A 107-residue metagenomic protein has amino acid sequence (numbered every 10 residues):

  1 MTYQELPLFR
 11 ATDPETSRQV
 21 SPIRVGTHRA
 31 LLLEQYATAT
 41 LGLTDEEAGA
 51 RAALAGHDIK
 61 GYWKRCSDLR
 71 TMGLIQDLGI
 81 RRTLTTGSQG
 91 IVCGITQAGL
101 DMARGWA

Functional and structural regions predicted by a protein language model:
T2-Q35: Short alpha-helical segments that sit at the start of domains
H28, L32, T44, Y62-R65: Amphipathic alpha-helical interface surfaces
E34-A37, A50, S67: Surface-exposed alpha-helical segments enriched in charged/polar residues
L41-A53: Short acidic, hydrophobic short linear motifs in intrinsically disordered regions
G56-T71: Short amphipathic alpha-helical interaction segments
R70-R82: A short, conserved structural fragment
T83-G87: A short beta-turn/loop motif at secondary-structure boundaries
Q89-A107: Short, amphipathic alpha-helical interaction segments positioned at domain boundaries
